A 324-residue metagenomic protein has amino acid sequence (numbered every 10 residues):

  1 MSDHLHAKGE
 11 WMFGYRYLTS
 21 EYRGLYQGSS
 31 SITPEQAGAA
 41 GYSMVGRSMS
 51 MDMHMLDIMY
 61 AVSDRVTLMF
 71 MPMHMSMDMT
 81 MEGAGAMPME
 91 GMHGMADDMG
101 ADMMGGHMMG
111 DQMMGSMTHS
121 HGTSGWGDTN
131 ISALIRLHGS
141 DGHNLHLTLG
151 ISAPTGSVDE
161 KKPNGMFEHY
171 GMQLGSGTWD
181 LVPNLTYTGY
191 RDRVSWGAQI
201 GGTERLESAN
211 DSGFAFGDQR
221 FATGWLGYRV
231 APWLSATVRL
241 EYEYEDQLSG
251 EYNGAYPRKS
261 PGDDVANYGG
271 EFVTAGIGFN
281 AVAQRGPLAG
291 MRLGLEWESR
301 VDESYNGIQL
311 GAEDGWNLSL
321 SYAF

Functional and structural regions predicted by a protein language model:
M1-P34, S157, Q284: Outer-membrane beta-barrel biogenesis signature
D3-H4, Y15, L56-Y60, I131-I135 (+7 more regions): Residues on the lipid-exposed face of transmembrane beta-strands in outer-membrane beta-barrel proteins
A7, E21, V62-D64, L137-D141 (+4 more regions): Outer-membrane beta-barrel strand-turn architecture
A7-G9, S50-H54, G115, T123-T129 (+6 more regions): Residues that define the transmembrane beta-barrel architecture of outer-membrane proteins
W11, R65-L68, I131, D141-H143 (+3 more regions): Repeated loop/turn-to-beta-strand initiation elements of outer-membrane beta-barrel proteins
F13-T19, F70-H74, L147-A153, A198-E204 (+3 more regions): Transmembrane beta-barrel strands of outer-membrane/channel proteins
Y26, I32-Q36, S212-F324: Outer membrane beta-barrel transmembrane domains
A39-M44, M114-S120, E168-Q173, S208-G213 (+2 more regions): Extracellular loop and loop/strand-boundary signature of outer-membrane beta-barrel proteins
